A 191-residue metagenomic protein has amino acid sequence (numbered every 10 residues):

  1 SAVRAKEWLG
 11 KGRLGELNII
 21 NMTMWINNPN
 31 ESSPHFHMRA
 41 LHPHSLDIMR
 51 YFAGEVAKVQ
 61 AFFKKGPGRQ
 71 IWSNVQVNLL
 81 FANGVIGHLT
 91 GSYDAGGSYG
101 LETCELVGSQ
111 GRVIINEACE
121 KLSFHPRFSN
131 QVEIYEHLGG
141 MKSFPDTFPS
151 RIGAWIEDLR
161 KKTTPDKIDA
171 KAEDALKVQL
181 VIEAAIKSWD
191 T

Functional and structural regions predicted by a protein language model:
S1-A2, L41-S45, F148: Conserved donor sugar-nucleotide recognition element shared by glycan-biosynthetic enzymes
S1-P29: A contiguous active-site-proximal alpha/beta segment in oxidoreductase catalytic domains
R4-E7, I48, Q76, A154 (+2 more regions): Alpha-helical elements of Rossmann-like donor-binding domains used by nucleotide-donor carbohydrate transfer enzymes
N21-T23, Q60, M141: Short amphipathic
W25-L101, E173-L176: Rossmann-like dinucleotide-binding domain that binds NAD(P)(H)
G66-Q70, A82-G153, K171: NAD(P)-dinucleotide binding in Rossmann-like oxidoreductases
V75-V77, C104, G111, D166: Residue-level detector of beta-strand structural context in well-folded domains
A82, A154-T191: C-terminal helix-rich "cap/oligomerization" subdomain common to oxidoreductases
